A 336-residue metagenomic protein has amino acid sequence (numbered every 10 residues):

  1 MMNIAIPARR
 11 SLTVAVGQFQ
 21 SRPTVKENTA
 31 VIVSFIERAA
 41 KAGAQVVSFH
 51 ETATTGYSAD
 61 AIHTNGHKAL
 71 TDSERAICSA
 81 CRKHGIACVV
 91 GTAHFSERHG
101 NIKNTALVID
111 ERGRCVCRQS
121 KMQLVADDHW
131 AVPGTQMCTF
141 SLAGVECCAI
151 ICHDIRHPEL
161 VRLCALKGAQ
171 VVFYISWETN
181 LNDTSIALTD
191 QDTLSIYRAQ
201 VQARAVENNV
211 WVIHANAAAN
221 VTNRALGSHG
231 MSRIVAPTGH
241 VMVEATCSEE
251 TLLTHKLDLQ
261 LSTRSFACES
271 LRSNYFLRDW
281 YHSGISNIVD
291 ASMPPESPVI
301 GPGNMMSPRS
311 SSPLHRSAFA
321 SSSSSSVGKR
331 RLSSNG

Functional and structural regions predicted by a protein language model:
N3-I4, A30-A44, E159-G168: Short amphipathic alpha-helices and their capping/turn segments at secondary-structure boundaries
A5-Q20: Short beta-strand segments enriched in small/hydrophobic residues
T13, V89, T105, Q136 (+1 more regions): Conserved beta-strand and immediately adjacent loop positions that scaffold enzyme active sites
A15, L107-I109, R233, L253: Conserved hydrophobic/aromatic positions in well-ordered beta-strands
V25, S34-R112, R118, E178-A203 (+1 more regions): Cys-nucleophile CN-hydrolase/nitrilase-fold catalytic domain and related Cys-dependent amidase chemistry that acts on
A69-V90, R156-L252: CN hydrolase (nitrilase-like) catalytic-core segments centered on the catalytic cysteine and neighboring Lys/Glu
L70, S79, S96-Q200, R264-S273: Active-site catalytic loop in hydrolytic enzyme cores
W211-G336: C-terminal beta-strand edge segments of enzyme domains
